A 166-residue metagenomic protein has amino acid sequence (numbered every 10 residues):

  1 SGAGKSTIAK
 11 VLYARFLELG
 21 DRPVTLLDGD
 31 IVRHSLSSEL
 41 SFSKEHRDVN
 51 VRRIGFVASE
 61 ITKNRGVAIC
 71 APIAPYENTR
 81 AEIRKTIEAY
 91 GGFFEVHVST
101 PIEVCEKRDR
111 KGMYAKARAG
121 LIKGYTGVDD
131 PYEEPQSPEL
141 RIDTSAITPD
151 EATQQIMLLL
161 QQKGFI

Functional and structural regions predicted by a protein language model:
A3, K10-S59, K63: Conserved substrate/cofactor phosphate-moiety recognition/catalytic segment in nucleotide-dependent phosphotransferases
G4, A68, P75, I147-T148: Glycine-/small-residue-rich active-site loops that bind phosphorylated ligands and cofactors
V24-L26, F93-E95, E139-R141: Conserved beta-strand scaffold positions in the cores of enzyme catalytic domains, especially in NTP/NDP-utilizing
S35, E39-S41, A58-A117, G124: ATP-dependent NMP and nucleoside kinases share a basic, alpha-helical "lid"
S43-R53, T79, L121, S145-A152: Helical mechanochemical/support elements of P-loop NTPase systems and associated helical scaffolds
S99-I102, K107-Q155, K163-I166: Small-molecule kinase domains that catalyze NTP-dependent phosphoryl transfer to phosphate-bearing small molecules
